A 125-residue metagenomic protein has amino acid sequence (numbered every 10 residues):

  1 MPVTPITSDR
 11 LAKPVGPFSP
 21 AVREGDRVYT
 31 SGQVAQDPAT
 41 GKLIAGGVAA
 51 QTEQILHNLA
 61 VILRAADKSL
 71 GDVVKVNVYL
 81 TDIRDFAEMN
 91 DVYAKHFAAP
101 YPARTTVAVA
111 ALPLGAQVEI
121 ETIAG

Functional and structural regions predicted by a protein language model:
P2-G125: Short, polar/acidic, helix-capping and beta-turn segments at strand->helix junctions that line the mouths
